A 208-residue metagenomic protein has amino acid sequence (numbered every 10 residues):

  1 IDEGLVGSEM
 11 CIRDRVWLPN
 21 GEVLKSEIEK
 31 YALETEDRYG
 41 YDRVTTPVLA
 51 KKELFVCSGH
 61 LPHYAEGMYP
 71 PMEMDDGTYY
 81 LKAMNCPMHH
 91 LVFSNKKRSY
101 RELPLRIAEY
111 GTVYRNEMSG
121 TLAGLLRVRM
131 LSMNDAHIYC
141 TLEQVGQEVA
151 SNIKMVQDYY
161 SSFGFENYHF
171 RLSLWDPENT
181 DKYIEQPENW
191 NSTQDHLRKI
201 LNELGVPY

Functional and structural regions predicted by a protein language model:
I1-G7, C11-I12: Single conserved hydrophobic/aromatic residue that forms the stacking wall/gate of nucleotide- or nucleobase-binding
S8, P62, A83-H137, L142 (+1 more regions): Conserved alpha/beta core surface patches that mediate binding of polyanionic ligands
E9, P47-C57, H169-T180: A glycine-rich phosphate-binding loop feature that marks nucleotide/adenosyl-phosphate handling sites
R13-V48, E53-C57, H89, R98-P104 (+1 more regions): Structured secondary-structure scaffolds
R15-L18, L33-T35, R43-T45, M68-P70 (+5 more regions): Structured core elements
I28, A32, Y41, K51 (+4 more regions): Extended, hydrophobic alpha-helical segments in both membrane/secreted and soluble proteins
E36, K52-E109, W190-Y208: Phosphate/diphosphate-binding loops
G164-Y208: Metal-assisted phosphate- and nucleotidyl-transfer catalytic regions
